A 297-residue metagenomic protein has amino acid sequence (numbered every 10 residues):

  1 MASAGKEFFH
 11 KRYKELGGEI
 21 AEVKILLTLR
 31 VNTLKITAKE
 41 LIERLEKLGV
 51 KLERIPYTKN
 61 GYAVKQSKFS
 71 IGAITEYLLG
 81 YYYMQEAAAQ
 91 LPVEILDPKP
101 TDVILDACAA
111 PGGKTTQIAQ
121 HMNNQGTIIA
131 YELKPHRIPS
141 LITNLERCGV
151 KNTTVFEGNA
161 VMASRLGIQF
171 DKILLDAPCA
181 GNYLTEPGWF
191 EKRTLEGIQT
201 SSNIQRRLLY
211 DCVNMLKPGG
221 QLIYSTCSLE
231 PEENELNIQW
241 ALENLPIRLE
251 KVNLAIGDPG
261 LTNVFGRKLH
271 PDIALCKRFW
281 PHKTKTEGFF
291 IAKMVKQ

Functional and structural regions predicted by a protein language model:
M1-Q297: S-adenosylmethionine
